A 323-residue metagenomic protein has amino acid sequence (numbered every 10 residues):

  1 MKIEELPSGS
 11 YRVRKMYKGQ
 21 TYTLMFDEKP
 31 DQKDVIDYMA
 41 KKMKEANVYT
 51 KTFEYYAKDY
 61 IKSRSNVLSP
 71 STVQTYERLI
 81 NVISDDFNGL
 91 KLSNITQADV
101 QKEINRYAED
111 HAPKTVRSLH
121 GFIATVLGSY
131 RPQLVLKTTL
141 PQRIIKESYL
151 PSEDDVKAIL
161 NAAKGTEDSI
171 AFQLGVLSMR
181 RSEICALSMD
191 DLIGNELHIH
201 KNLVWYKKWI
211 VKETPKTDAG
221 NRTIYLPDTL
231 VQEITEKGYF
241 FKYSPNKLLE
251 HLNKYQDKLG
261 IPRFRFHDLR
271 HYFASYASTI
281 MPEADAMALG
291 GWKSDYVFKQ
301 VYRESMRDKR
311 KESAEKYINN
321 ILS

Functional and structural regions predicted by a protein language model:
M1-Y49, T217: Short, surface-exposed polybasic/aromatic micro-patch for ligand or macromolecular engagement
K18-T21, T52-I80, Y107-A112: Short, aromatic/basic-rich helix-turn unit that serves as a nucleic-acid recognition element
E45-K58, P70-Q74, S84-N105, F241-Y243 (+1 more regions): A Lys/Arg-rich helix-loop hairpin that forms a DNA/phosphate-binding surface
V82, L90-N105, E109-T139, M179-S182: N-terminal DNA-binding recognition helix of tyrosine site-specific recombinases/integrases
P113, Q133-L187: Basic, Lys/Arg- and aromatic-enriched nucleic-acid-binding interface segment
L150, L203, E283, G290-K316: Catalytic-site neighborhood detector that most strongly recognizes the C-terminal catalytic loop/helix of tyrosine
N161, E236-Y296, K316: Short, basic (Lys/Arg/His-rich) helix/loop patches that form interaction surfaces in the mid-to-C-terminal regions
L187-E233: Conserved tyrosine-mediated DNA breakage-rejoining catalytic core shared by Y-recombinases
